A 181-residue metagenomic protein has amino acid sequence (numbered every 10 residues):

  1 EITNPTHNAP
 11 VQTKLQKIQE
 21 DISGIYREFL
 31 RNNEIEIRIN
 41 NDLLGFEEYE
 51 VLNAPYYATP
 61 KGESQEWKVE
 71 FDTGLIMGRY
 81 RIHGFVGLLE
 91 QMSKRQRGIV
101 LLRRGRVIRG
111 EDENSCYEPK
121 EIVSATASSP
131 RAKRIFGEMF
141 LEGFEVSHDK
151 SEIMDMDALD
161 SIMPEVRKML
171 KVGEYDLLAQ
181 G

Functional and structural regions predicted by a protein language model:
E1-G45: GHKL-type ATPase core
A9-I18, F46-E48, P55-G181: Charged regulatory segments coupled to nucleotide-binding catalytic modules in large multidomain enzymes
